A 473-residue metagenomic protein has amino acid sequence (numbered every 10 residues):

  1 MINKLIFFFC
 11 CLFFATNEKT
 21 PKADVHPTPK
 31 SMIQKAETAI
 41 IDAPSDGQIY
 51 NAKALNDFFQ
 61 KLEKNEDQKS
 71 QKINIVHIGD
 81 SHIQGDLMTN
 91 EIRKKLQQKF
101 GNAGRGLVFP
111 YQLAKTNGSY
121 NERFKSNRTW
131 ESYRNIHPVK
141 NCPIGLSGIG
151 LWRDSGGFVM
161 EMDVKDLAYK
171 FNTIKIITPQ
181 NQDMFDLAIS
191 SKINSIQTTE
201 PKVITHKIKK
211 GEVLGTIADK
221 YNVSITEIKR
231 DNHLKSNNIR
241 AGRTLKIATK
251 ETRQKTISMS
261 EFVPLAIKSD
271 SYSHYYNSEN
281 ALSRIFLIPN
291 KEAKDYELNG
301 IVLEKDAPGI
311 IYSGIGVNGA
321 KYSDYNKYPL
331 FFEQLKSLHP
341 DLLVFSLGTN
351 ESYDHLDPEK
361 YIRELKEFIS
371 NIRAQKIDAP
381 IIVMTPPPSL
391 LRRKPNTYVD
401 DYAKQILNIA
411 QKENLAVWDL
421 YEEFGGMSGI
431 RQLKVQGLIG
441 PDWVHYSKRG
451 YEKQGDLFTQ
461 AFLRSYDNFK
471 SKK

Functional and structural regions predicted by a protein language model:
M1-I33, G429, S465, F469-K473: Bacterial Sec-dependent N-terminal signal peptides
T16-N65, T249-T256: Sec-dependent signal peptide cleavage junction
Y50-N65, D324-K336, R363-N371: Alpha-helical scaffolding within the catalytic cores of extracellular/periplasmic polymer-degrading hydrolases
I78-S81, G314-N318, F345-N350, M384-P388 (+1 more regions): Active-site-proximal beta-strand/loop segments in catalytic clefts of secreted hydrolases
Q84-N194, I257-R363, Y398, H445: Conserved SGNH/GDSL esterase-like catalytic core that processes O-acyl groups on lipids and polysaccharides
N194-I225, K235-S236, R243-T244: Primarily a LysM-type cell-wall glycan-binding module
L342-G348, L365-R373, P380-T385: Conserved, well-ordered alpha-helix/loop/beta-strand core segments that scaffold catalytic motifs
S389-K473: Catalytic His-Asp segment of secreted/periplasmic serine-dependent ester chemistry enzymes
